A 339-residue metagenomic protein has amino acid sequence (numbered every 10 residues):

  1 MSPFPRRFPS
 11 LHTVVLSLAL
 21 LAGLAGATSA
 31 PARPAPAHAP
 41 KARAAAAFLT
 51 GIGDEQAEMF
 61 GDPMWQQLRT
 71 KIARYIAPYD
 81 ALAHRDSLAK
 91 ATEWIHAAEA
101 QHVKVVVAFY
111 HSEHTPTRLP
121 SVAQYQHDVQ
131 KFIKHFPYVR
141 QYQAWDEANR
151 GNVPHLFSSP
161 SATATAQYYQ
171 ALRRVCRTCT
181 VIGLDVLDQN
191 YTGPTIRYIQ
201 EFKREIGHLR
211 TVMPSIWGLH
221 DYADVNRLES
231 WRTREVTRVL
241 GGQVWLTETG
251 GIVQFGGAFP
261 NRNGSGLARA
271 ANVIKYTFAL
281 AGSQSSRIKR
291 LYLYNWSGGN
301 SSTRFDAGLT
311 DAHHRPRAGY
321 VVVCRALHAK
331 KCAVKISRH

Functional and structural regions predicted by a protein language model:
S2-A35: Secretory targeting and sorting signals
A27-A45, K335-H339: N-terminal low-complexity, Pro/Thr-rich disordered segments that flank secretion/membrane-targeting signals
H38-Y79: Boundary/entry segment of secreted carbohydrate-active catalytic domains
T50-D54, K71-Y75, V105-F109, R140-A144 (+4 more regions): Hydrophobic faces of well-ordered beta-strands that scaffold small-molecule active sites in alpha/beta enzyme cores
D54-A57, Q67, L82-H96: Aromatic- and glycine-enriched glycan-recognition loops and surfaces that form the carbohydrate-binding subsites
M59, A83-A89, H114-I216, H220-G241 (+3 more regions): Active-site cleft segment of glycoside hydrolase catalytic domains centered on the general acid/base Glu
I76-Y79, A91-P120, A144-A148: Structural motif corresponding to the early beta-alpha repeats
F278-Y292, G299-S301, T310-H339: Aromatic- and carboxylate-lined catalytic core of secreted/periplasmic carbohydrate-active enzymes
